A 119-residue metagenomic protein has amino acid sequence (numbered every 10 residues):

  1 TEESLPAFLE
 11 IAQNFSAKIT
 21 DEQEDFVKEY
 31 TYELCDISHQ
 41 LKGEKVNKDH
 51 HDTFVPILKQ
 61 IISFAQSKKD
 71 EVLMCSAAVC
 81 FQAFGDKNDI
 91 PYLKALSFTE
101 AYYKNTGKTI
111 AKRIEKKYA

Functional and structural regions predicted by a protein language model:
T1-N14, D21-D49, S63, E71-D86 (+2 more regions): Structural detector for internal amphipathic alpha-helices that build alpha-solenoid repeat scaffolds
D52, K68-K69: Short helix-capping and inter-helix turn/linker motifs at the boundaries of alpha-helical repeat units
F54-I61: Repeat-mediated protein-protein interaction surfaces in helical alpha-solenoids
